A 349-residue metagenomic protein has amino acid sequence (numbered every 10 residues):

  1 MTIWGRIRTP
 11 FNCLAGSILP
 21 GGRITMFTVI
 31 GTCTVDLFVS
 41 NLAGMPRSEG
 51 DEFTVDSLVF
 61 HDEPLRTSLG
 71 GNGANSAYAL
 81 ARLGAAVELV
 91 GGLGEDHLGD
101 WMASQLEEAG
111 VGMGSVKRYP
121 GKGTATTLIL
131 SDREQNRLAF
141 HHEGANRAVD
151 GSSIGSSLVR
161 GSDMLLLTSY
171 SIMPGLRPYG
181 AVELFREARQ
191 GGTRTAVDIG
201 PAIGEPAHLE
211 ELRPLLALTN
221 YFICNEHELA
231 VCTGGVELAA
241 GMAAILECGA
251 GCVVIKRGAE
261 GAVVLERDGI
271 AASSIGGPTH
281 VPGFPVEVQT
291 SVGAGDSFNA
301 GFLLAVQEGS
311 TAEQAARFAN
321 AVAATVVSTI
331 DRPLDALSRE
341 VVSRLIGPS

Functional and structural regions predicted by a protein language model:
P10-S17, G22, F27-T28, L37-N41 (+2 more regions): Conserved phosphate-binding/catalytic region of the ribokinase-like
N12-L14, I18-V90, H97-W101, E108 (+1 more regions): Glycine-rich phosphate/adenosyl-contacting loop at the front of the ribokinase-like
A109-G121: A glycine-rich helix N-cap at a beta->alpha junction
R118-Y119, I129-G175: Conserved phosphate-binding/catalytic loop of the ribokinase/pfkB sugar-kinase fold
M164-A243, E260-A262, R267: Conserved beta-alpha-beta core of the PfkB/ribokinase-like small-molecule kinase fold
